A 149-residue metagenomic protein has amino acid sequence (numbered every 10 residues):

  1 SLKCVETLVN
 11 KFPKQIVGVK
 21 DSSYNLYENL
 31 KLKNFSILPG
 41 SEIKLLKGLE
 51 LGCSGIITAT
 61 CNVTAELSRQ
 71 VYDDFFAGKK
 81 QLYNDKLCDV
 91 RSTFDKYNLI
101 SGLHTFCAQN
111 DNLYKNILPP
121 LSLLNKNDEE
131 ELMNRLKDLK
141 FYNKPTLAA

Functional and structural regions predicted by a protein language model:
S1-Y97: Catalytic alpha/beta core domains of metabolic enzymes, predominantly
V5, T146-L147: Active-site beta->alpha loop and helix N-cap motifs at the rims of alpha/beta catalytic domains
N25, A65-E66, H104, P120 (+1 more regions): Flexible domain-boundary/linker segments
L46, T105, N134: Surface-exposed charge patches
L49-E50, K86-S122: Conserved short secondary-structure transition element at the edge of the structured enzyme core that lines
L113-T146: Flexible C-terminal active-site loop/helix
